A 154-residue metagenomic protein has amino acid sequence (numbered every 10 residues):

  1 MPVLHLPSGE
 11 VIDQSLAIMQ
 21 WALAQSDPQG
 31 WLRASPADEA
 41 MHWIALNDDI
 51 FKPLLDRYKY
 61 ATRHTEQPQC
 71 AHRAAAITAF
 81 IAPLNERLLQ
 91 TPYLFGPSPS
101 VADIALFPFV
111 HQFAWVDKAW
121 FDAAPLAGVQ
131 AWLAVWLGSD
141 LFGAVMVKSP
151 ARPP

Functional and structural regions predicted by a protein language model:
M1-A74, P92: GST-like domain detector, emphasizing the conserved glutathione-binding G-site in the N-terminal thioredoxin-like
D48, K52, I81-N85, L137: Structural signal for well-ordered, non-membrane alpha-helices
D56, Y60, A82-E86, V110: Amphipathic, well-packed alpha-helical segments that form the structural scaffold of globular domains
A71-L88: Amphipathic alpha-helical packing segments from all-alpha helical-bundle domains
E86-P97, L141-M146: Surface-exposed helix-capping loop/turn segments at secondary-structure junctions
L94-A119, W136: GST superfamily/GST-like fold recognition
A119-A127: Catalytic and substrate-binding regions of cell-wall glycan-acting enzymes that process beta-1,4-linked
A127-P154: Long hydrophobic alpha-helical segments typical of transmembrane helices together with their membrane-interfacial
